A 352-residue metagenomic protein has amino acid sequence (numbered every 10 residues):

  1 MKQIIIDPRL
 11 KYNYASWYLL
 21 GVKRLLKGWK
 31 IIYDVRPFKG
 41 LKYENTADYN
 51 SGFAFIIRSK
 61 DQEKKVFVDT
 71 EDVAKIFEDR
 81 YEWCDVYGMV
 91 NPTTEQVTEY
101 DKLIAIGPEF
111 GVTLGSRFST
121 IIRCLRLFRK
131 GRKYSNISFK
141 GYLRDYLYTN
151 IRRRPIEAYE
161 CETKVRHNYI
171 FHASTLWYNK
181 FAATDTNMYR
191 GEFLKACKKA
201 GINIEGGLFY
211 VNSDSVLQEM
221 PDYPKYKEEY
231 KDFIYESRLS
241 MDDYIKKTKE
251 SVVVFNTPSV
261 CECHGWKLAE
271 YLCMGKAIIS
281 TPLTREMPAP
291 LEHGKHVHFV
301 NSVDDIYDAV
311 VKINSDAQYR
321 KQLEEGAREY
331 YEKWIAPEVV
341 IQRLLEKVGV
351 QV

Functional and structural regions predicted by a protein language model:
K2-I56, K60-E262, L283-A289: Nucleotide-sugar donor-binding catalytic core of glycosyltransferases
P224-Y235, Y244-V352: Catalytic binding pocket for nucleotide-activated donors in carbohydrate/polymer assembly enzymes
